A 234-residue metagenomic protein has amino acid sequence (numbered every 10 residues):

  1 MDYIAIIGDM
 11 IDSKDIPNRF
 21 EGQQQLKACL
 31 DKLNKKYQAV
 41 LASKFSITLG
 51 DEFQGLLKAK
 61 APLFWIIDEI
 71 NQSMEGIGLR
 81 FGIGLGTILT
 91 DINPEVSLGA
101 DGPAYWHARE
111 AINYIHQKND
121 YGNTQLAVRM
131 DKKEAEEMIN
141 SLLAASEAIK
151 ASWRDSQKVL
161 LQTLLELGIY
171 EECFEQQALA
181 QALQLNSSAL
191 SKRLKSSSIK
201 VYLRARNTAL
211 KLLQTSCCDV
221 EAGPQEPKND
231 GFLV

Functional and structural regions predicted by a protein language model:
M1-V234: Regulatory and interdomain segments flanking nucleotide-handling catalytic cores in signaling/defense enzymes
